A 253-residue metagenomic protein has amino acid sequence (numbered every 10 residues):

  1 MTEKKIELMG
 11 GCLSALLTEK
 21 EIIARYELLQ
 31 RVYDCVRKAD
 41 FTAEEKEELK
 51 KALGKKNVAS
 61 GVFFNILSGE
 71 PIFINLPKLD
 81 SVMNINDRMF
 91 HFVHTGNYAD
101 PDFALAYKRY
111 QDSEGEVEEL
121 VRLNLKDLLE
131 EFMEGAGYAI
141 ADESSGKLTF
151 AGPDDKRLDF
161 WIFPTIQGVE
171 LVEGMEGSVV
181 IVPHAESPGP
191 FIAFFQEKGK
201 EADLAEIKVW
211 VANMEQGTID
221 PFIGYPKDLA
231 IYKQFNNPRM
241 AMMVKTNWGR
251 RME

Functional and structural regions predicted by a protein language model:
T2-G146, A151-P153: Acidic-basic catalytic patches of nuclease active cores, encompassing PD-(D/E)XK and other metal-cofactor nuclease
F41, E45-E48, V169-G174, E201: Generic signature of intrinsically disordered, low-complexity, basic-rich segments and short cationic peptides
L129, M133-E134, Y138-G174, V179-H184: Conserved catalytic cores of phosphodiester-cleaving nucleases, focusing on short active-site segments
D142-S144, G177, P183-E253: Non-catalytic C-terminal interaction segments of nucleic acid-processing enzymes
